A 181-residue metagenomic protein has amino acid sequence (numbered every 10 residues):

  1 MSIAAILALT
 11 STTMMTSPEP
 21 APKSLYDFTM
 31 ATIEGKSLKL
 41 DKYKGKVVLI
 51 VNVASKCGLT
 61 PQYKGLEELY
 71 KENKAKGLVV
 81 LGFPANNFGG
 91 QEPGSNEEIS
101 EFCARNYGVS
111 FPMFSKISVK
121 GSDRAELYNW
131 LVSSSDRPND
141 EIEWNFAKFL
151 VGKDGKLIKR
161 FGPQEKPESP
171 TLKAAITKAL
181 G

Functional and structural regions predicted by a protein language model:
S2-S11: Bacterial N-terminal signal peptides
M15-D41: N-terminal "domain-start" segment that seeds a small globular fold
T32, N52-K56: Amphipathic alpha-helical repeat scaffolds
K46-V47, S55-K56, P61-P84, A104-Y107: Conserved helix-turn-beta segment immediately C-terminal to the redox Cys motif in thioredoxin-like folds
G77-G94, S110-G121: Thiol-based oxidoreductase modules, predominantly thioredoxin-like and allied folds used for disulfide exchange
E97-N145: Short, internal strand/loop/helix patches that form the active-site neighborhood or redox-interaction surface
E126-N129, S133-G181: Thiol-/selenol-based redox modules, centered on thioredoxin-like and closely related oxidoreductase domains
